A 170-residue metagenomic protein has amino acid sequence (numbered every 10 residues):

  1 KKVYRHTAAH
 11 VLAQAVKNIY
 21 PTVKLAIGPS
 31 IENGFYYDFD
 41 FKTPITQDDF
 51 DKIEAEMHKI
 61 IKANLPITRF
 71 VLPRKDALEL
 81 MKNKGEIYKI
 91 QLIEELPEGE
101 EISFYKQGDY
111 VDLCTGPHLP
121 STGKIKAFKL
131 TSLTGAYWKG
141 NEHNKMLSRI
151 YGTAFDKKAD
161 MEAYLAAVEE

Functional and structural regions predicted by a protein language model:
K1-V3, K24-S30, Y36-E170: Auxiliary tRNA-acceptor-end handling modules of aminoacyl-tRNA synthetases
K2-I19: Active/ligand-binding-proximal structured segments within catalytic/core domains that scaffold catalytic residues
